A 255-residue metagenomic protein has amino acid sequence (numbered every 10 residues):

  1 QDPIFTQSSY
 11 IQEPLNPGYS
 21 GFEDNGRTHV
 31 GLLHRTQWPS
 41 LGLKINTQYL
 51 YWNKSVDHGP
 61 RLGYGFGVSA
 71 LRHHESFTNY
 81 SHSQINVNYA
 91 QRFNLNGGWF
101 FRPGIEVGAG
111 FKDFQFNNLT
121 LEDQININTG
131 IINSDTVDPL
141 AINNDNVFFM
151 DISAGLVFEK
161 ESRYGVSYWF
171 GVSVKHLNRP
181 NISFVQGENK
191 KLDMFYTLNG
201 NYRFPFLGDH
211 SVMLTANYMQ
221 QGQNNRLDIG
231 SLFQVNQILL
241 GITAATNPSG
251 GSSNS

Functional and structural regions predicted by a protein language model:
Q1-S255: Subset of outer-membrane beta-barrel
